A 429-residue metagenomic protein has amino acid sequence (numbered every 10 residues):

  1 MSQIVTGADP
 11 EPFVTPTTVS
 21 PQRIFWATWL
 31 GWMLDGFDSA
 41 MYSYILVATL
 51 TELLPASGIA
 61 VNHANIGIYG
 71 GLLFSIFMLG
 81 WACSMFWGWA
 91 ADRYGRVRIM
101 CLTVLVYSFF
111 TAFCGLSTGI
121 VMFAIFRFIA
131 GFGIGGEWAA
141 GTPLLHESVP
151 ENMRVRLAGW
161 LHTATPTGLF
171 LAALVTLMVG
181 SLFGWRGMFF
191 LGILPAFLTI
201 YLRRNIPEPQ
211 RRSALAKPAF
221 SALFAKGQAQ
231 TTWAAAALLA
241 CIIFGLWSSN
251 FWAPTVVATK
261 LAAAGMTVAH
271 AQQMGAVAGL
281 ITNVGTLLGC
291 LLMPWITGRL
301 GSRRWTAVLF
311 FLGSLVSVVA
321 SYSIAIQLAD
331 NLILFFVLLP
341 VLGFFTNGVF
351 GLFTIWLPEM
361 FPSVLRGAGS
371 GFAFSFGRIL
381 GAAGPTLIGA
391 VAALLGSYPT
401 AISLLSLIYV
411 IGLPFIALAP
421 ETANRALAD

Functional and structural regions predicted by a protein language model:
M1-Y44: Cytosolic juxtamembrane N-terminal segment immediately preceding the first transmembrane helix of multi-pass
S43-Y44, A229-L287: Extracytoplasmic gate region of multi-pass secondary transporters
L46-S84: Extracellular/periplasmic helix-loop-helix junction of adjacent transmembrane segments in MFS-like secondary
A82-T118: Conserved MFS/SLC helix-loop-helix module at the cytosolic interface between two early adjacent transmembrane helices
C83-G95, G289-S302: Helix-to-loop junctions at the C-terminal end of transmembrane segments in multipass secondary transporters
G95, L116-M122, P150, G301 (+1 more regions): Helix-breaking motifs and short loop linkers at transmembrane-helix boundaries and internal kinks in secondary membrane
L105-T118, L312-A329: C-terminal ends and interior cores of transmembrane alpha-helices in multi-pass membrane transporters/permeases
L161-R203: Helix-loop-helix hairpin linking two adjacent transmembrane segments in secondary transporters
